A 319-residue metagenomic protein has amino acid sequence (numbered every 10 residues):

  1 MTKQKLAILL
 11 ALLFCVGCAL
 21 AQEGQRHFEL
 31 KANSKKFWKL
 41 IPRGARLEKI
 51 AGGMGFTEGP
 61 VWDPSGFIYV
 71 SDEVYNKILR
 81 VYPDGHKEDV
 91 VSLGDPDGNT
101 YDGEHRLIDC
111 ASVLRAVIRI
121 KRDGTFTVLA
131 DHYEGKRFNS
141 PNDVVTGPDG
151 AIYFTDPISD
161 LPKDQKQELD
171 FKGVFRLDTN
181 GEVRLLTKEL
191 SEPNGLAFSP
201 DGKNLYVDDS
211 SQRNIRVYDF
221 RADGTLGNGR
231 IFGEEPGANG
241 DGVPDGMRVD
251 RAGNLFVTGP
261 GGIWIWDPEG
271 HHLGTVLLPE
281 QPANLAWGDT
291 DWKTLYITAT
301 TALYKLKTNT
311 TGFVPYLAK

Functional and structural regions predicted by a protein language model:
Q22-R46, E168, P315-A318: Blade/loop signatures of beta-propeller domains
K35-G52, D84-S92, R122-G135, G173-E192 (+2 more regions): Blade-edge beta-strand/turn elements of extracellular beta-propeller and related beta-sheet repeat scaffolds
A51-F67, S92-A111, R115-A116, E134-I152 (+5 more regions): Beta-rich, blade/repeat-based domains predominating in secreted/periplasmic proteins but also intracellular
E73, S112, P157-S159, S210 (+4 more regions): Short loop/turn segments immediately following the C-termini of beta-strands
K77-L79, A116-I118, K172-F175, N214-R216 (+2 more regions): A short loop-to-beta-strand structural motif that recurs across blades of beta-propeller domains
F154-L169, T308: Short, conserved, GDST-rich strand-edge loop motifs in beta-rich repeat architectures
Y218-T225, T308-V314: Short loop/turn segments immediately following beta-strands, especially the blade-tip and inter-blade linker loops
N284-K319: Blade-level signature of beta-propeller repeat domains, shared across WD40, Kelch, NHL, RCC1 and BNR/Asp-box propellers
